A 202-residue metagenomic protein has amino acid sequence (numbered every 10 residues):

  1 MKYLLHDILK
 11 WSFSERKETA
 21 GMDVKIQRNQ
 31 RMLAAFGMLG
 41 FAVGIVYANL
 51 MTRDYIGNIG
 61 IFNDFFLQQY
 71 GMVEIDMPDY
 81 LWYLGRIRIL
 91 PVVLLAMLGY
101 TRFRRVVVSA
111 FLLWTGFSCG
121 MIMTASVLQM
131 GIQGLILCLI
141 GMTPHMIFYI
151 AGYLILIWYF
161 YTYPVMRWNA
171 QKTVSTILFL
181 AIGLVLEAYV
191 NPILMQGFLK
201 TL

Functional and structural regions predicted by a protein language model:
S14-N29, G71, L95: Cytosolic juxtamembrane amphipathic/interface segments immediately preceding and feeding into a transmembrane helix
V24-I56: N-terminal signal-anchor transmembrane alpha helix
G40-G44, A48, P91, Y149-G152 (+2 more regions): Alpha-helical transmembrane segments of multipass membrane proteins
N49-Q69: Interfacial/capping segments of alpha-helical transmembrane domains
Y70-A96: Interfacial helix-start motif at the membrane-water boundary
L98-G120, A170-A181: Cytoplasmic juxtamembrane regions at transmembrane-helix boundaries
W114-P144, N191-P192: Hydrophobic alpha-helical transmembrane segments of integral membrane proteins
Y153-L202: Terminal transmembrane helical module of multi-pass membrane proteins
